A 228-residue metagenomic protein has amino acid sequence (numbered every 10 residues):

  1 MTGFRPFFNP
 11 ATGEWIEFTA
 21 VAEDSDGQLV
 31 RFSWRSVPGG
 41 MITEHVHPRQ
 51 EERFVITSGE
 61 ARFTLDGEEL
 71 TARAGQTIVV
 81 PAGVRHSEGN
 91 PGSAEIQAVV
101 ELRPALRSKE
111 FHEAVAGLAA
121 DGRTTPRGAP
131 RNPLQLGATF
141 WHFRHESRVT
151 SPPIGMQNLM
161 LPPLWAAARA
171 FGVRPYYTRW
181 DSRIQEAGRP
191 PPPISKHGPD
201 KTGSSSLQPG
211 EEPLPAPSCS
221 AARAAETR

Functional and structural regions predicted by a protein language model:
M1-L29, G39-Q50, R62-R228: Jelly-roll (double-stranded beta-helix
R31-R35: Short amphipathic
F54: Structured binding elements
T57-S58: A cytosolic small-molecule/anion-sensing beta-strand core signal
